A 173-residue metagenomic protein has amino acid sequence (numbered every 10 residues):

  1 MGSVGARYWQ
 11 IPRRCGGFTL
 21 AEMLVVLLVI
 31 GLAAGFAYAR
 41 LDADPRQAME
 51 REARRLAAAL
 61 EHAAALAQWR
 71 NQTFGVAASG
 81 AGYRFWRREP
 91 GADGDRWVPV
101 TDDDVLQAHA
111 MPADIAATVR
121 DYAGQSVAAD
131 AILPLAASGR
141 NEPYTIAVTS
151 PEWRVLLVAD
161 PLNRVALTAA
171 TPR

Functional and structural regions predicted by a protein language model:
M1-P12, A21, L32, F36-A58 (+4 more regions): N-terminal helix-rich module
G16-L28: N-terminal signal-anchor/signal peptide hydrophobic helix marking the start of the first transmembrane segment
